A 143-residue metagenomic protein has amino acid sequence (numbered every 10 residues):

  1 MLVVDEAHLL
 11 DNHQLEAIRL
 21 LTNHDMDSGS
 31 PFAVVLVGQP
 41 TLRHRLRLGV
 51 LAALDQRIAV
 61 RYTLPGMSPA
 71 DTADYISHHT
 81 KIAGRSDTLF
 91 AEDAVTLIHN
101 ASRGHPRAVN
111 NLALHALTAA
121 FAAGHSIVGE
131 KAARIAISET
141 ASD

Functional and structural regions predicted by a protein language model:
M1-L36, G49: Conserved Walker B catalytic segment
H8-L10, Q39-H44, M67-T72: Conserved nucleotide-binding/hydrolysis micro-motifs of P-loop NTPases
A17-L20, A53-R57, Y75: Alpha-helical scaffold elements adjacent to nucleotide-binding pockets in ATP/GTP-utilizing enzyme cores
I18, V37, I58, A116: Residue-level signature of catalytic and energy-coupling elements of molecular machines, predominantly ATP/GTP-dependent
L42-R57, G66: Short regulatory helix/loop adjacent to the ATP-binding pocket of P-loop NTPases
A53, D74, K81-D143: C-terminal alpha-helical "lid" subdomain
